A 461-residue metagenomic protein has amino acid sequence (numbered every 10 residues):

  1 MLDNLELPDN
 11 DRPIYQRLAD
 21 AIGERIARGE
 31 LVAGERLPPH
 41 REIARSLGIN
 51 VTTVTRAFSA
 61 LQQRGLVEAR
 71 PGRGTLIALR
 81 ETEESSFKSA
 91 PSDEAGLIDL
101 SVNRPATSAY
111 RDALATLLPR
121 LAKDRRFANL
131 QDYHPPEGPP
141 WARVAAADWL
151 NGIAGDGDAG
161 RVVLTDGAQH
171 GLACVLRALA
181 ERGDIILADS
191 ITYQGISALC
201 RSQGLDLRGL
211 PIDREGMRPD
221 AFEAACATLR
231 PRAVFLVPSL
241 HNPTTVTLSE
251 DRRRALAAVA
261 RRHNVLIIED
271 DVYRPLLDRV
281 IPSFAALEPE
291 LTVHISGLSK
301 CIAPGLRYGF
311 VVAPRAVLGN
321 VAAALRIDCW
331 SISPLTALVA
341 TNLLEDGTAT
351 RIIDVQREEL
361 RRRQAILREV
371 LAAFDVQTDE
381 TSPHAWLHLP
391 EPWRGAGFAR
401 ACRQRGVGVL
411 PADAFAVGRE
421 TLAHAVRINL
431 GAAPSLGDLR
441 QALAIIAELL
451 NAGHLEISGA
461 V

Functional and structural regions predicted by a protein language model:
M1-A122, R126, Q131, A142-V144 (+8 more regions): N-terminal basic, amphipathic alpha-helical segments
G72, E288-N320, I332-L335: Active-site PLP attachment segment
N129-H263, R274-V293, N451-A460: Conserved core of the PLP fold type I
A188, G209, I267-E269, A340 (+1 more regions): Hydrophobic residues in well-ordered beta-strands that form the structural core
V312, W386-H388, N429-G431: Short hydrophobic/aromatic beta-strand micro-patches that form the beta-sheet surface supporting nucleotide- or nucleic
A316-N320, L338-V355: Amphipathic alpha-helix from the class-I
R357-R368, V376-L389: Conserved glycine-rich beta-strand-loop-beta hairpin in the small C-terminal domain of fold type I
